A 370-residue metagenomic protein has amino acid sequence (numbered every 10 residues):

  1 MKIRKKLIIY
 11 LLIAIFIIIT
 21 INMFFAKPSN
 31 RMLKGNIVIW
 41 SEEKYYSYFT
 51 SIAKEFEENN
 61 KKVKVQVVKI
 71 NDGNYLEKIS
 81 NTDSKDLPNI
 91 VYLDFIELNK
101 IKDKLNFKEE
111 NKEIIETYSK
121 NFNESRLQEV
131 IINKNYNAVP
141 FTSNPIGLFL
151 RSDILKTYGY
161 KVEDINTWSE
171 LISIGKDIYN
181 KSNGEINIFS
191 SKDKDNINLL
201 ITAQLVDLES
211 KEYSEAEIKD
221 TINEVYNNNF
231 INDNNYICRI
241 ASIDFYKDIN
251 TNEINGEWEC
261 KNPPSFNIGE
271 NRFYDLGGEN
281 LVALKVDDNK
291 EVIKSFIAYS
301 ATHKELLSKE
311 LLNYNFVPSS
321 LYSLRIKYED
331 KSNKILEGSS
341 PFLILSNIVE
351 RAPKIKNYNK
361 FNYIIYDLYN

Functional and structural regions predicted by a protein language model:
I9-M23: Hydrophobic membrane-insertion alpha-helices, especially the h-region of bacterial N-terminal signal peptides
N30-R31, E279-N359: Mature extracytoplasmic/periplasmic domains
M32-K44, V63-V68, I90: Short, well-ordered beta-strand elements
E42, K219-N289: Extracytoplasmic/periplasmic substrate-binding proteins
K44-K64: Short, polar/charged alpha-helical segment
K62-F122, T157-Y158, I237, N252: Extracytoplasmic "Venus flytrap"/periplasmic binding protein-like
L93-G147, E259-P264: Hinge/lid segment of periplasmic solute-binding proteins
V130-N196, D207-N229, K285-E291: Helix-loop-helix "hinge/cap" segment bordering the ligand-binding cleft or interdomain interface
